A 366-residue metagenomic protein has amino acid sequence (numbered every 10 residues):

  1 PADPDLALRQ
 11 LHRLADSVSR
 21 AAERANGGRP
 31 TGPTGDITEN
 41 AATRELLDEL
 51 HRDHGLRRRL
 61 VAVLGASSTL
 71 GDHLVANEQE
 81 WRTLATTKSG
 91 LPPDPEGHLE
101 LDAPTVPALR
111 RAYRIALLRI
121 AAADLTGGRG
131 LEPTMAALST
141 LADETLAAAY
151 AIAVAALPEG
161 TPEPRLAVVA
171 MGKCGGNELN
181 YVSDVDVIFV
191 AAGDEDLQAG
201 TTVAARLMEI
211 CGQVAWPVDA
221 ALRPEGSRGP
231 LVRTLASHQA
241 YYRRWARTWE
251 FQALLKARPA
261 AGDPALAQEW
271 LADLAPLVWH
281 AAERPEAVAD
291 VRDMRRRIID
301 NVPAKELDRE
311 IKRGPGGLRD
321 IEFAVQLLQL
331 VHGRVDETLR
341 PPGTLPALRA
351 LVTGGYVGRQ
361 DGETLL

Functional and structural regions predicted by a protein language model:
P1-L366: A nucleotide- and high-energy phosphate-metabolite-utilizing enzyme signature
